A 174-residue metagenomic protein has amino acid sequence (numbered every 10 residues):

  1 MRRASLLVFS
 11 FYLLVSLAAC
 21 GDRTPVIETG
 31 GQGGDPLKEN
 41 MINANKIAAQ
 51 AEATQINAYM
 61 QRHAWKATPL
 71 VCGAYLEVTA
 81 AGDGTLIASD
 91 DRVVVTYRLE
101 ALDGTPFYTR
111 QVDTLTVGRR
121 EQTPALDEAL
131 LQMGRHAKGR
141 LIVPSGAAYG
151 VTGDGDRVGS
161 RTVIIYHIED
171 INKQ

Functional and structural regions predicted by a protein language model:
R2-S5, C20-Q174: Cross-family detector of peptidyl-prolyl cis-trans isomerase
V8-S16: Bacterial N-terminal signal peptides
